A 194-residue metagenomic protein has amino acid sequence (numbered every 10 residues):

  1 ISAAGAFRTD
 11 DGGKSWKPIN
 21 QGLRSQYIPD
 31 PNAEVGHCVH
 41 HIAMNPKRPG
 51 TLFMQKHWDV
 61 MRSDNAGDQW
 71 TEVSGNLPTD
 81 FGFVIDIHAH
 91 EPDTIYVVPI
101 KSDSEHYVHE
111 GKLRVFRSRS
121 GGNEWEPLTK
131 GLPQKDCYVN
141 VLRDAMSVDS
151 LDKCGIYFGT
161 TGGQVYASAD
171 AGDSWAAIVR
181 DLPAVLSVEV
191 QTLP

Functional and structural regions predicted by a protein language model:
I1-P194: Extracellular glycan-interacting surfaces
